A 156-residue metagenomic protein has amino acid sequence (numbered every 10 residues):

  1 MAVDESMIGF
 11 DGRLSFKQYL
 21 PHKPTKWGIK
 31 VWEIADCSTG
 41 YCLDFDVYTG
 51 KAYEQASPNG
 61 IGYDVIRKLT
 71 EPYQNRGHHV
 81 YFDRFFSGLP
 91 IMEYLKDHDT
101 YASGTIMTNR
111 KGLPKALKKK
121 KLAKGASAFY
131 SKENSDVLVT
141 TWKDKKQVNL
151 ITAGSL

Functional and structural regions predicted by a protein language model:
M1-L156: Acidic, contiguous segments within the catalytic cores of piggyBac-derived transposases
